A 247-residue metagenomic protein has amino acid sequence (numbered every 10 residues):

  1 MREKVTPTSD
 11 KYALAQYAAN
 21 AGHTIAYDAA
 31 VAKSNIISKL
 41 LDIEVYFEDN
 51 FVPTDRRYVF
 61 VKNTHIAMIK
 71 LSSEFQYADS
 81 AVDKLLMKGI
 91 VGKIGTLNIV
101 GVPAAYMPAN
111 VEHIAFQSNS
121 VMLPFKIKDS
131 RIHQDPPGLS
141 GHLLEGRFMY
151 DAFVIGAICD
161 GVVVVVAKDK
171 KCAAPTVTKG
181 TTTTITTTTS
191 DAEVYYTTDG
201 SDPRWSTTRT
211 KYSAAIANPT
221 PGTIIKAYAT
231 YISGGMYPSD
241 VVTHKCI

Functional and structural regions predicted by a protein language model:
M1-I25, N50-V61, I132-A152: Long, contiguous amphipathic alpha-helices that act as assembly "spine/axial" helices in icosahedral shell and virion
R2-N50, A167-K168, T223, I247: Alpha-helical scaffold segments that mediate packing/assembly in large oligomeric complexes
A21-G89: Extended, solvent-exposed, turn-rich assembly/linker loops in the middle of proteins
R56-Y58, T96, H113, G141-L143 (+3 more regions): A residue-level signal for beta-strand positions that form part of recognition/binding surfaces within mature
K62-T64, V102, R147, T188 (+2 more regions): Structured loops at beta-to-helix junctions and adjacent beta-edge loops in soluble globular domains
S72-A173: Sequence/fold signature of self-assembling virion shell proteins
K168-I247: Short, compositionally stereotyped local motifs that mark structural "simplifiers"
